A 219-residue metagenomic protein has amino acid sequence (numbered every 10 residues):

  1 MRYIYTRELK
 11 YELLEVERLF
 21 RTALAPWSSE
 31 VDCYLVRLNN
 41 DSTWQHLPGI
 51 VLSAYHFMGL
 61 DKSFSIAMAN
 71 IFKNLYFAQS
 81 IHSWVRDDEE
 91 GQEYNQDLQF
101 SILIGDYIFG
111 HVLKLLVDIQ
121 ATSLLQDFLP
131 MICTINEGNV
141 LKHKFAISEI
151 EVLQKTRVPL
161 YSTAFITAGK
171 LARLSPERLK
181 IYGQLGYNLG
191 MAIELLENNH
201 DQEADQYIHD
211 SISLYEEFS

Functional and structural regions predicted by a protein language model:
M1-S219: All-alpha prenyltransferase/terpene-synthase fold signal
